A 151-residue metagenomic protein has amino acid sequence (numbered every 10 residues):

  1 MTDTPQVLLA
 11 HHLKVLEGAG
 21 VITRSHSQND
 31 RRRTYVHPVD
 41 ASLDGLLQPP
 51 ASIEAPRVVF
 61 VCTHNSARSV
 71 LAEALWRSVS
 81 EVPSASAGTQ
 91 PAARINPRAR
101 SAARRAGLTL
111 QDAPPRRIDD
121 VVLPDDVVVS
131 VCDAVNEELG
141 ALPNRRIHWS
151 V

Functional and structural regions predicted by a protein language model:
M1-L8, T34-P38: N-terminal helix-turn-helix DNA-binding core of bacterial DNA-binding proteins
L13-K14: Short, hydrophobic-biased segments on the C-terminal half of alpha helices that form "recognition helices"
G18-N29: Beta-hairpin "wing" of winged helix-turn-helix
S27-P49: Short, cationic-aromatic polyanion-contact patches
D40, E137-V151: Phosphate-binding/catalytic loops
I53-D119: Conserved active-site segments centered on acidic
L123-P124: Alpha-helix C-terminal capping/helix-to-coil transition sites in glycosyltransferase folds
V131-E137: Short, polar loop motifs at secondary-structure junctions
